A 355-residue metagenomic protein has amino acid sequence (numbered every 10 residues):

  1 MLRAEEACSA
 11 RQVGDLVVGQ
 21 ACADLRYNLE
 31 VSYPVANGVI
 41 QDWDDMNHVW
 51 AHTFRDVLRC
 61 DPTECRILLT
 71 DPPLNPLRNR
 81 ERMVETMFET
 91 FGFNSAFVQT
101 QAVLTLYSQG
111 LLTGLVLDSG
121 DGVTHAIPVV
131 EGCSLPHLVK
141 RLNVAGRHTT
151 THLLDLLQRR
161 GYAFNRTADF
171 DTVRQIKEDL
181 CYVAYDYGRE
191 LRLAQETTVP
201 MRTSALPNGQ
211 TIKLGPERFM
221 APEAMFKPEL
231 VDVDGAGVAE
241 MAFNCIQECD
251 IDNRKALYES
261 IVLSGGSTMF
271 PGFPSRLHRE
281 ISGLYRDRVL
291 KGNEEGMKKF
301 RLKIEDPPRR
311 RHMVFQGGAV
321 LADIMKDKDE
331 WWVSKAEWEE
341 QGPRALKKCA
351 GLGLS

Functional and structural regions predicted by a protein language model:
M1-S355: C-terminal region/appendage detector
